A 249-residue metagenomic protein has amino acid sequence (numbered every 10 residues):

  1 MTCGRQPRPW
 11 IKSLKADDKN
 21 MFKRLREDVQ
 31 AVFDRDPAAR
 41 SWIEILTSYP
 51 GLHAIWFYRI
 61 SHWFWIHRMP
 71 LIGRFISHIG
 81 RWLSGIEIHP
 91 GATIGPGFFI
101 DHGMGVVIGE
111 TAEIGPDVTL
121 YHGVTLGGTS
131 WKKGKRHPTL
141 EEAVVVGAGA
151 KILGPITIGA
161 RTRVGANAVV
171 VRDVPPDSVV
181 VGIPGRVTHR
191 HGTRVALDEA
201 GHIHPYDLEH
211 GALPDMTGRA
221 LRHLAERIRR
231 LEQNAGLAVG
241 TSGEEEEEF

Functional and structural regions predicted by a protein language model:
T2-I79, V195-F249: Terminal amphipathic alpha-helical/low-complexity segments used for targeting or macromolecular assembly
R81-T188: Structural signal for interior beta-strand "rungs" in well-ordered beta-sheet cores of soluble enzyme domains
